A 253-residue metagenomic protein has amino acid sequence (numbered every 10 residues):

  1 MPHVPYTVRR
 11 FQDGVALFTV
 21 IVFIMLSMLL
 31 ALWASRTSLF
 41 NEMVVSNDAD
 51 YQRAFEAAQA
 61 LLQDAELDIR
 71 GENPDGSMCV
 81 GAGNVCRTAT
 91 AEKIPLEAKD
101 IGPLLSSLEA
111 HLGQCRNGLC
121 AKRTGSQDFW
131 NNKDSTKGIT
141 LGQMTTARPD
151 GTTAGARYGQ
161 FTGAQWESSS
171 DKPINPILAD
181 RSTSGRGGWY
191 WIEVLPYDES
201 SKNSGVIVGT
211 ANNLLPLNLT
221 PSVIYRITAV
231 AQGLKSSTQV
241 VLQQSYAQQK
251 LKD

Functional and structural regions predicted by a protein language model:
P2-D253: Terminal alpha-helical segments
